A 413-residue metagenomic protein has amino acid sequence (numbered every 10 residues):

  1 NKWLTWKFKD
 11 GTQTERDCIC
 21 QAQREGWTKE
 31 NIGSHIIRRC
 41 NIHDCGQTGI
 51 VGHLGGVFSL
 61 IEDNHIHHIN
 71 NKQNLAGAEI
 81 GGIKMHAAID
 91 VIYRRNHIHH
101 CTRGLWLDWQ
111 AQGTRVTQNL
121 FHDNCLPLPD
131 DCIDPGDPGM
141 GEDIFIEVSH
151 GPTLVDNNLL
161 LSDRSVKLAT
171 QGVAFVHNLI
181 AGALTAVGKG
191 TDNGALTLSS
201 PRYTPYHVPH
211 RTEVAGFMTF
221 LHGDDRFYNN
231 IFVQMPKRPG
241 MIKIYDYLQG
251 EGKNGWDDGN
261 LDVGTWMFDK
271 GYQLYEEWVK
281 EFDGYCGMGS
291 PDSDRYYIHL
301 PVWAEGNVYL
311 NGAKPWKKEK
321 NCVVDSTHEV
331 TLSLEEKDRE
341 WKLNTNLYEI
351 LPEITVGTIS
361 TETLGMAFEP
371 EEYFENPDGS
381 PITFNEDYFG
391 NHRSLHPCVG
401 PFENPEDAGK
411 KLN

Functional and structural regions predicted by a protein language model:
N1-G357: Glycine- and acidic/polar-rich repeat regions and solenoidal domains
G104, D378, P397-P401: Glycine-centered structural positions embedded in regular secondary structure
Q110, F389-H392, G400: Alpha-helical hydrophobic packing sites
T355-L395: Active-site and glycan-interaction determinants of carbohydrate-active enzymes
H396-N413: Short, surface-exposed, low-complexity cationic segments
